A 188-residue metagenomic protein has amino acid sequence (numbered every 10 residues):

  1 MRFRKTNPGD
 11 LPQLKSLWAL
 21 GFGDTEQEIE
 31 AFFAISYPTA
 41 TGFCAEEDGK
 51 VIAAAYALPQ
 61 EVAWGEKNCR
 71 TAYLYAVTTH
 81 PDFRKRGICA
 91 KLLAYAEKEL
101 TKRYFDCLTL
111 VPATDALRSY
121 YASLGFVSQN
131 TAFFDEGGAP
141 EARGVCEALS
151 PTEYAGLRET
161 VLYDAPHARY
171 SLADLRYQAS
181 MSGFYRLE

Functional and structural regions predicted by a protein language model:
F3-V77, D164-E188: A conserved beta-strand-loop-helix scaffold within acyl/acetyltransferase catalytic domains
K5, P112, A148: Conserved residues at beta->alpha junctions
A76-T79, K85-K98: Conserved acetyl-CoA-binding loop-helix of GNAT-fold acetyltransferases
L93, L100-A113: Conserved GNAT acetyl-CoA-binding A-motif
A116: Conserved functional hotspot residues or short segments at active or partner-binding sites across diverse domains
S119: Thiolate-centered catalytic microenvironments shared by cysteine-dependent enzyme domains
L124-E188: Amide-forming acyltransferase catalytic core, primarily the GNAT-like/NAT-type and related acyltransferase folds
